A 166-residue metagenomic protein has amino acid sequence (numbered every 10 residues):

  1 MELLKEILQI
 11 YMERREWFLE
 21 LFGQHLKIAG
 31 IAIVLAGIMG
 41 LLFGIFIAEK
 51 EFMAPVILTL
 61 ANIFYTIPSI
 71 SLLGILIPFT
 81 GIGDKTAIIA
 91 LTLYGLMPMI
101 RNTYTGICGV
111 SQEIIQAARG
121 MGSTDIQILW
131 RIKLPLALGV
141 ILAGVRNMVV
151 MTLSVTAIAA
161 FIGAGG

Functional and structural regions predicted by a protein language model:
M1-R14: Short membrane-interfacial helix/loop motifs at transmembrane-helix boundaries
F18-F46: Transmembrane alpha-helix signature in integral membrane proteins
E20, Q24-I28, I77-P98, L138: Loop-to-helix entry region at the N-terminal start of transmembrane alpha-helices in multi-pass membrane transporters
G30, L93, I126-A159: Transmembrane alpha-helices
I38-F43, T86-I115, V145-L153, A157: Membrane-embedded alpha-helices of multi-pass transport/permease systems
F43-L76, L91, R101-T105, Q116: Cytoplasmic-entry segments and transmembrane alpha-helices of multi-pass inner-membrane transporters
I77-P78, V155-G166: Glycine-rich helix-loop "coupling/hinge" segments at transmembrane-helix boundaries in multipass transporters
T103-I141: Short cytoplasmic-facing helical segments at TM-TM junctions of multi-pass membrane proteins
